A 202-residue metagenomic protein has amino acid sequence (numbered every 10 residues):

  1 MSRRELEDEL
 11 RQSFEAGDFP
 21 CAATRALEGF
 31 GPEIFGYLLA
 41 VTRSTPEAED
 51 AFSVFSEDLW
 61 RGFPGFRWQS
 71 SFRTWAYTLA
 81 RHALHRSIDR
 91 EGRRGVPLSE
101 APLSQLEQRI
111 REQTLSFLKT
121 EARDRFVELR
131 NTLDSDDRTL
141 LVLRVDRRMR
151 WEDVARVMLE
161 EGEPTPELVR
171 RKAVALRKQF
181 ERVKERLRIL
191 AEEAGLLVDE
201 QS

Functional and structural regions predicted by a protein language model:
R3, E7, R94-K119: Internal acidic/polar
E9-E15, T114-L115, D124-D134, L190: Short amphipathic alpha-helical boundary/capping segments
Q12-G36, E128, R138: A short, charge-rich alpha-helical start-of-domain segment used by transcription regulators
E15-A16, R43, S53-S71, R90-G92 (+1 more regions): Sigma70-family region 2
L27, E128-L159: Short amphipathic alpha helix immediately N-terminal
A40, G65-W68, T78-L98, I189-E193: Arg/Lys-rich amphipathic alpha helix in sigma70-family domain 2
D50-E57, S70-H82, K178: Structural recognition of an alpha-helix C-terminal capping motif at a helix-to-coil junction
R81, M158-L196: DNA-recognition helix of helix-turn-helix
